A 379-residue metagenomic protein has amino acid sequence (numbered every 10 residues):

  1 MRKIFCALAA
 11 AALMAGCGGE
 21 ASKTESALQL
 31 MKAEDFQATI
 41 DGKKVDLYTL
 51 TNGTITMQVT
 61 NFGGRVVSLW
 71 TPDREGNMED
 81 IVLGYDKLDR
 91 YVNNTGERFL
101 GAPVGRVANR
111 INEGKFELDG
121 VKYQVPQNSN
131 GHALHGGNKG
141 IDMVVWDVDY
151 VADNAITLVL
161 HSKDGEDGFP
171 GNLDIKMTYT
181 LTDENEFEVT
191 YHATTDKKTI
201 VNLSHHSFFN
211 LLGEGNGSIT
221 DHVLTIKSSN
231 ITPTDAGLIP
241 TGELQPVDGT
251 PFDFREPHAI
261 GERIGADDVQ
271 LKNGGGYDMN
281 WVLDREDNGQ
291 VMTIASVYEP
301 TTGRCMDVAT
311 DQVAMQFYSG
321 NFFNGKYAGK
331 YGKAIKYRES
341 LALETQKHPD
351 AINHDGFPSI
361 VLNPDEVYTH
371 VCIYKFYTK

Functional and structural regions predicted by a protein language model:
M1-I4: Positively charged n-region of N-terminal signal peptides that target proteins for export
C6-A10: Sec-dependent N-terminal signal peptides
M14-G16: C-terminal motif of bacterial Sec signal peptides marking the signal peptidase cleavage site
G18-K379: An exposed, glycine/acidic-rich loop-and-rim segment of catalytic or binding clefts
